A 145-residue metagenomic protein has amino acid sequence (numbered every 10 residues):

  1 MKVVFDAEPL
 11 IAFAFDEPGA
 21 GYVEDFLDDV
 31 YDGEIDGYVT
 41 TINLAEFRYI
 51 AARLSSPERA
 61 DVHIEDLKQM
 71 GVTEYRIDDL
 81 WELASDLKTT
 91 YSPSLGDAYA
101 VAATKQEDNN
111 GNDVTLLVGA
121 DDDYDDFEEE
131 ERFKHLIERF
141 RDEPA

Functional and structural regions predicted by a protein language model:
M1-V39, A52-V62: Short, well-structured N-terminal submotif of metal-dependent ribonuclease cores
K2, T73, V101, N109-A145: Acidic, PIN/NYN-like endoribonuclease modules and their adjacent C-terminal/linker elements
D6, D97, D121: Acidic active-site catalytic centers that drive phospho-/nucleotidyl reactions and related ester hydrolyses
L10-I11, L44, Y124-D125: A generic structural signal for short hydrophobic patches within well-formed alpha-helices
D32-E34, Q69-M70, T90: Structured helix-beta-strand junction loops
A51-I77: Helix-adjacent hinge/juxtasegments
T73-L116: Active-site neighborhoods of divalent-metal-dependent phosphate/nucleic-acid chemistry enzymes
